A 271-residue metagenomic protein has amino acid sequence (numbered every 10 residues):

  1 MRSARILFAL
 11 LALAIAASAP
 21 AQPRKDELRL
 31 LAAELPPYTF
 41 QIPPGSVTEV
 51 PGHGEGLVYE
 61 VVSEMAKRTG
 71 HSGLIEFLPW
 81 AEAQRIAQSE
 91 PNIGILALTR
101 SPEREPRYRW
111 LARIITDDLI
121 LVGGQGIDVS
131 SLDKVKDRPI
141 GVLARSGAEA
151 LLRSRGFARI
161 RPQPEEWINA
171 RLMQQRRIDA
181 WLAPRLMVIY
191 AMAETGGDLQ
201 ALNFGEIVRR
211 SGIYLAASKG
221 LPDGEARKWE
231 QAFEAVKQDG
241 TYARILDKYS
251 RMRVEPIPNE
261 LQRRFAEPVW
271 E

Functional and structural regions predicted by a protein language model:
F8-A16: Bacterial N-terminal signal peptides
P23-P106: Extracytoplasmic small-molecule ligand-binding "clamshell" domains of the periplasmic binding protein/Venus flytrap
A32-P36, T116-I120, A193-E230, R253-E271: Periplasmic-binding protein-like
P36, P51-E64, G124-F157, R161-Q163 (+2 more regions): Bilobed "Venus flytrap"/periplasmic-binding protein-like clamshell domains and structurally analogous long
G56-R68, R138, S146, L215-M252: Extended ligand-binding regions for polar small-molecule ligands
K67-R68, E76-F77, A81-I93, R109 (+4 more regions): Short helices/loops that flank or line small-molecule/ion binding pockets
L74-K134, R145-S146, E206-I207: Acidic, polar ligand-binding/catalytic clefts
A150-P164, Q200, F233-E271: Ligand-binding clefts/hinges and TM-proximal coupling segments of bilobed small-molecule sensing domains
